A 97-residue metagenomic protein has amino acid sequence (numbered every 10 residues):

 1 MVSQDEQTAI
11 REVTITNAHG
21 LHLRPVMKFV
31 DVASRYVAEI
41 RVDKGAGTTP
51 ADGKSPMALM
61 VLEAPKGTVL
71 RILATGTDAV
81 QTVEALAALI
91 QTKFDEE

Functional and structural regions predicted by a protein language model:
V2-T8, K66-L70, D78-E97: C-terminal binding/interaction regions
Q7-N17: Short amphipathic
H22: Conserved nucleotide-state-sensing and coupling region of NTP-binding domains
V30-D31, Y36-V37, R41-D78, T82-A85: Amphipathic, hydrophobic secondary-structure cores in small proteins
